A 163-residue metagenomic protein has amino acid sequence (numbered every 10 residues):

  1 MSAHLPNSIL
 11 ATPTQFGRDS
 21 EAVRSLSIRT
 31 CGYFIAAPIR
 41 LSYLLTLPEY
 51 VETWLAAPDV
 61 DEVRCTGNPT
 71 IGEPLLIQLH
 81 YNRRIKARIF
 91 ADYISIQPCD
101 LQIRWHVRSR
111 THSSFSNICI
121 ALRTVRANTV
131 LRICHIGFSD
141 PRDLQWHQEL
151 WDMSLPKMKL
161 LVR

Functional and structural regions predicted by a protein language model:
S2-P13, V130, I136-R163: A conserved amphipathic terminal alpha-helix motif
S2-R64: Hydrophobic ligand-binding cavity/cleft-lining segments
H4, E52, H80-R126, I136: Hydrophobic-ligand binding "helix-grip"
T14, G72-L76, D100-H106: Short Pro/Gly-enriched beta-strand edge/turn motifs at strand-loop
S25-C31, P38, V60, P74 (+4 more regions): Intrinsic-disorder/low-complexity, polar/charged segments enriched in Ser/Thr/Lys/Arg/Asp/Glu/Gln
R29-T30, E49-K86, P98: Short beta-edge strand/loop motif at the mouth of beta-sheet-based domains
F34-A36, T124, G137-S139: Beta-strand elements of well-folded, non-transmembrane domains
R40-L44, V51, L75-I77, Y93 (+4 more regions): Hydrophobic pocket/interface hotspot
